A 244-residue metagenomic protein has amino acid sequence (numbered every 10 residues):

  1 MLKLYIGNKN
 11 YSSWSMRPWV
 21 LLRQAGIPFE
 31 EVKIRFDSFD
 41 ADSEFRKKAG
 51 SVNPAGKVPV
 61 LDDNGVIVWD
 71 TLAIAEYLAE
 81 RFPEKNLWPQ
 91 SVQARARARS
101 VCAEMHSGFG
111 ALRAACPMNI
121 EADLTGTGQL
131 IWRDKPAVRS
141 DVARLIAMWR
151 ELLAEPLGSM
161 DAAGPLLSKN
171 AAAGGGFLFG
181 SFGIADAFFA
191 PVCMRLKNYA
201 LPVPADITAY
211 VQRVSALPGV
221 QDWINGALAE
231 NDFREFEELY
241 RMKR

Functional and structural regions predicted by a protein language model:
M1-L2, D161-N170, Y240-R244: Basic/polar N-terminal segments that are highly enriched at the extreme N-terminus, encompassing both cleavable
M1-W132, A163: GST-like domain detector, emphasizing the conserved glutathione-binding G-site in the N-terminal thioredoxin-like
L4-I6, V32, G180, K197-N198 (+1 more regions): Short, contiguous strand/loop micro-motifs
E30, G110, P204, D222-W223: A local structural micro-motif
A79, V192-C193, I224: Active-site-flanking alpha-helical
F109-A216: GST-like fold's C-terminal all-alpha helical module
D206-R244: Long hydrophobic alpha-helical segments typical of transmembrane helices together with their membrane-interfacial
